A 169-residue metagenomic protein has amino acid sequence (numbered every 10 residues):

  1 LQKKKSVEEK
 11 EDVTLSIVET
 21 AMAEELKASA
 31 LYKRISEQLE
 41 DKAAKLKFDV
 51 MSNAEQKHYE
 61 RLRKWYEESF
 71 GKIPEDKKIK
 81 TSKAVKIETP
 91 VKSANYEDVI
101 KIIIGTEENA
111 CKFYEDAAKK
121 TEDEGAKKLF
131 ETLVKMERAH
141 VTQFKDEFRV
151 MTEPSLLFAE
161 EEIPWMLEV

Functional and structural regions predicted by a protein language model:
L1-V169: Non-heme di-metal
